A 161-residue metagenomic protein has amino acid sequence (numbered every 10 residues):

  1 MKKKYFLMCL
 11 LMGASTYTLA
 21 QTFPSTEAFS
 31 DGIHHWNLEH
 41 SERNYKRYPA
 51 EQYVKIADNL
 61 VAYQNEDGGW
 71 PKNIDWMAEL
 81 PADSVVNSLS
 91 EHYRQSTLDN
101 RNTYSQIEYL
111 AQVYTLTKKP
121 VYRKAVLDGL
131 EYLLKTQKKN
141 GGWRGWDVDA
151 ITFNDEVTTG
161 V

Functional and structural regions predicted by a protein language model:
M1-T22: Bacterial Sec-dependent N-terminal signal peptides
T22-H34, Q64-H92, K135-I151: Glycine- and aromatic-rich loop/turn segments at beta-sheet edges
G32-Y48, I56, V61-A62, Y104-K119 (+1 more regions): Well-ordered alpha-helical scaffold segments within catalytic/enzyme domains
E42-R47, Y93-T97, D149-A150: Short, recurring structural edge motifs at helix starts
Y48-Q52, T97-S105, T152-G160: Aromatic- and histidine-enriched alpha-helix N-cap/loop-to-helix transition segments that scaffold the rims
K55-N59, E66, D128, E156: Periplasmic c-type cytochrome electron-transfer domains
N87-T117, A125, G129-T136: Long, hydrophobic/aromatic-enriched structural stretches that serve as scaffold segments
R123-L130, L134, R144-T159: Eukaryote-skewed repeat-based solenoidal scaffolds used as protein-protein interaction platforms, primarily
